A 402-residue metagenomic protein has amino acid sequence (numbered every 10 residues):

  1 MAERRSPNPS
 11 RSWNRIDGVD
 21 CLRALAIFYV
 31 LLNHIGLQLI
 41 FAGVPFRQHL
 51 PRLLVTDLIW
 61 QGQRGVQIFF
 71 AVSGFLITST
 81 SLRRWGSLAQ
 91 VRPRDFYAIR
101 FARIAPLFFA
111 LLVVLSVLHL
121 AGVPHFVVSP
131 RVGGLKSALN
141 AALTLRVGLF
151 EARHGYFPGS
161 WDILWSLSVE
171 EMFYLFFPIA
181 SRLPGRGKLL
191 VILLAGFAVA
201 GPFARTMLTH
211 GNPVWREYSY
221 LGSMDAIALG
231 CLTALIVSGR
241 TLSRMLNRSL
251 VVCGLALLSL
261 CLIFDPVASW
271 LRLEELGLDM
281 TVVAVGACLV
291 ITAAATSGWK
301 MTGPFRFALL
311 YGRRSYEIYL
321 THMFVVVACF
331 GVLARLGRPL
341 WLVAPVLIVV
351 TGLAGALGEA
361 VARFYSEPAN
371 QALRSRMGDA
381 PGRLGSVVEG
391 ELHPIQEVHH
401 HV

Functional and structural regions predicted by a protein language model:
M1-G18, L25, L32-Q63, T78-D95 (+6 more regions): Alpha-helical transmembrane segments in multi-pass integral membrane proteins
W13-V19, G86-F109, H125-K136, V169-F176 (+3 more regions): Membrane-interfacial loop-to-helix junctions in multi-pass inner-membrane proteins
D20, A24-I27, S73, A105-L112 (+6 more regions): Residues within membrane-spanning alpha-helices of integral membrane proteins, especially the hydrophobic core/packing
R23, L31, Q67, G74 (+6 more regions): Divalent metal-coordination and catalytic microenvironments
L25-L31, I68-A71, I77, F96-R100 (+4 more regions): Structural preference for long, well-ordered alpha-helical segments in enzyme cores
F28, S116-V117, P178-I179, L183 (+1 more regions): Alpha-helical transmembrane segments of multipass membrane proteins
H34, F75-L82, A102-T144: Specific transmembrane helices
G155-V169: Individual transmembrane alpha-helix segments
